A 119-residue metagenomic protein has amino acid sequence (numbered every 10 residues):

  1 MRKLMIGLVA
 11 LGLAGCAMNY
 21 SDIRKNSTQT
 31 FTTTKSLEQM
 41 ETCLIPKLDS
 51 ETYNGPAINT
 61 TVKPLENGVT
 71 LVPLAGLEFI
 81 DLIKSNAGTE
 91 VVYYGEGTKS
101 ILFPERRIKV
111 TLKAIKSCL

Functional and structural regions predicted by a protein language model:
M1-L4: Positively charged n-region of N-terminal signal peptides that target proteins for export
G12-G15: C-terminal motif of bacterial Sec signal peptides marking the signal peptidase cleavage site
A17-L119: Ser/Thr-rich, low-complexity intrinsically disordered terminal regions
